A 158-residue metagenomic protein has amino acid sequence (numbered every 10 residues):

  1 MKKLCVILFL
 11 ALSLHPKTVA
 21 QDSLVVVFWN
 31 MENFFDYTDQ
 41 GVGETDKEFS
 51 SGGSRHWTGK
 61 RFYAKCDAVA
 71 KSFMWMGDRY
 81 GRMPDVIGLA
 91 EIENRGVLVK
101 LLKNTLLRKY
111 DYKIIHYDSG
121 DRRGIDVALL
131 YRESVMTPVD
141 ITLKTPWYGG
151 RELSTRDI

Functional and structural regions predicted by a protein language model:
L4-S13: Sec-dependent N-terminal signal peptides
P16-K109, I115-I125: N-terminal, active-site-proximal structural segment of metallo-dependent hydrolase catalytic domains
T38-Q40, V139-L143: Short, charged, solvent-exposed linker or helix-capping segments at domain edges/interfaces that act as flexible hinges
I92-E93, R122-D140: Conserved beta strand-loop-helix elements of the APE1-like EEP
D111-I114, I141-Y148: Short Pro/Gly-enriched beta-strand edge/turn motifs at strand-loop
T145-I158: Active-site catalytic loop in hydrolytic enzyme cores
